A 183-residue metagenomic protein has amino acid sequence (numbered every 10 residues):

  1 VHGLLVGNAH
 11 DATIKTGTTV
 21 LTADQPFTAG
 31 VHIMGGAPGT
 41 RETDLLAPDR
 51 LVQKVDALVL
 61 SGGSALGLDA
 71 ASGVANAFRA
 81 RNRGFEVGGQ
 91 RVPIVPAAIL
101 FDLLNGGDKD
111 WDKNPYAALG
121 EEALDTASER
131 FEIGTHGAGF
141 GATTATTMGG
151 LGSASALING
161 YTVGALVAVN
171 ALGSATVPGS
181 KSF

Functional and structural regions predicted by a protein language model:
V1-F183: Alpha/propeptide regions of enzymes that mature by internal proteolysis
